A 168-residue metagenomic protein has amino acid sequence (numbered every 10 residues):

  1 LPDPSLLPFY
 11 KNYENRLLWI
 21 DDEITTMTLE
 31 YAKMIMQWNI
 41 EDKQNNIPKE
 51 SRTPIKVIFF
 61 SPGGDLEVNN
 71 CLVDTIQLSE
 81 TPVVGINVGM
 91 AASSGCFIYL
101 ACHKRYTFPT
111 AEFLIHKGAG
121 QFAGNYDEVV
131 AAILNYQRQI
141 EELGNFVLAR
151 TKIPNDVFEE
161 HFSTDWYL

Functional and structural regions predicted by a protein language model:
L1-L168: Terminal-region recognition feature
